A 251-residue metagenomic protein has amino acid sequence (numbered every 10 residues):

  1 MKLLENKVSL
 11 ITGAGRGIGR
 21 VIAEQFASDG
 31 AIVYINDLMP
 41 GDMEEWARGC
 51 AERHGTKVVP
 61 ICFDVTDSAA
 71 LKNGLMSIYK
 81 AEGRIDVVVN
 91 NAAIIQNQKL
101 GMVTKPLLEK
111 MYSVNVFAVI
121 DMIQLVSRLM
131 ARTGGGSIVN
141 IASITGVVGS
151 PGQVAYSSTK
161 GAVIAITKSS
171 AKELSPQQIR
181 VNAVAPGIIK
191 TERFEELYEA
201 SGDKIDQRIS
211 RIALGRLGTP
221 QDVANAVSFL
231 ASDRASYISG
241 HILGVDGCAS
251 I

Functional and structural regions predicted by a protein language model:
L3-Y34: Canonical Rossmann dinucleotide-binding motif of NAD(H)/NADP(H)-dependent dehydrogenases/reductases, specifically
I85, K99-L100, L107-Y112, R208: Substrate-binding pocket helix/loop in short-chain dehydrogenase/reductase
G101, V148-V154, P176-Q177, G215 (+1 more regions): Active-site loop immediately N-terminal to the catalytic Tyr-X3-Lys motif of short-chain dehydrogenase/reductase
I120, G135, I179, R216-V245 (+1 more regions): C-terminal substrate-recognition "lid" of short-chain dehydrogenase/reductases
I123, T159, T167: Active-site helix of classical SDR
R128, K172-P176, S236: Alpha-helical segment proximal to the catalytic Tyr-Lys
S143: Residue(s) in the substrate-gating loop at a strand-loop-helix junction that position the organic substrate next
